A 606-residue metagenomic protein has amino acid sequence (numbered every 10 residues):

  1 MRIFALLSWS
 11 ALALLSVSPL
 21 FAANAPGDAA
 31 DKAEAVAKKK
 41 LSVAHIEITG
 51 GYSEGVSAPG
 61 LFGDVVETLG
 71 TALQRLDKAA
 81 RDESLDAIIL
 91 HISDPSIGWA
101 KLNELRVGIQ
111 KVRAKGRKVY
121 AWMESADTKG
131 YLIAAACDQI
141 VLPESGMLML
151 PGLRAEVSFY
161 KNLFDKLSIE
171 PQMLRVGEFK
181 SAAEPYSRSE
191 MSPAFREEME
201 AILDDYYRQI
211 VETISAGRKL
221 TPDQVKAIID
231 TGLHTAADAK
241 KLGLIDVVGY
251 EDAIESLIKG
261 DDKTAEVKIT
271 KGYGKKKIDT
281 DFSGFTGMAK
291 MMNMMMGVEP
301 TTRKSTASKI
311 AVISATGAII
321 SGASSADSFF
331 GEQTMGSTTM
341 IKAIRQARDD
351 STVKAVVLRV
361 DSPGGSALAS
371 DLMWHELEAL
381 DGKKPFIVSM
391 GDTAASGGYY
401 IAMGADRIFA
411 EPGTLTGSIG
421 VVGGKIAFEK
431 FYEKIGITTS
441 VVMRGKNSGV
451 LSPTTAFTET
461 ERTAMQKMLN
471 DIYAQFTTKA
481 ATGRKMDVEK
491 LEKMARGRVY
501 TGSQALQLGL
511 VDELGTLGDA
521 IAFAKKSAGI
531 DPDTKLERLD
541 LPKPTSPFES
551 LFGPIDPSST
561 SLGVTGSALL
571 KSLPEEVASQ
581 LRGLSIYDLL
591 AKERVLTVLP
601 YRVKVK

Functional and structural regions predicted by a protein language model:
M1-A5: Positively charged n-region of N-terminal signal peptides that target proteins for export
S8-P19: Bacterial N-terminal signal peptides
A22-A227, L233, K259-K384, V388 (+2 more regions): Small-residue-centered hinge/linker elements
D138-L142, M147, G243-S256, I408 (+1 more regions): Short, well-structured beta-strand/strand-turn elements
T221-L242, V247, K485-G515, A520: Amphipathic alpha-helical substructures
G529-I530: Arginine/glycine-rich "motif VI" loop of SF2 helicases in the C-terminal RecA-like domain
